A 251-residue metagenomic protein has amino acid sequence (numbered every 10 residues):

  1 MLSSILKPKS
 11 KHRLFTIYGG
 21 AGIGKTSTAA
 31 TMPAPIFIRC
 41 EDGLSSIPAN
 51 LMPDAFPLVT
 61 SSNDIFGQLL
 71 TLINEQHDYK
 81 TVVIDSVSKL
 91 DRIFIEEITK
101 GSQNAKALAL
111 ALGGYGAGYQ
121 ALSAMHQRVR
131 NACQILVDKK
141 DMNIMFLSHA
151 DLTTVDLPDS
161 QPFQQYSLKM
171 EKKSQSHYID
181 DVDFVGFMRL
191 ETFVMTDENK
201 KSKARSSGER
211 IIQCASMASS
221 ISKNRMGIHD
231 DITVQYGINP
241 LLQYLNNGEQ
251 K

Functional and structural regions predicted by a protein language model:
L2-E96: Conserved P-loop
T26-A29, I135, H177-Y178: Hydrophobic/aromatic ligand-binding patch that stacks against planar heteroaromatic rings of cofactors or nucleotides
P35-F37, I144, V185-F187: Short, well-ordered beta-strand core segments
E41-G43, A150, E191: Short, solvent-exposed coil/turn elements at secondary-structure transition points
M52, I98, V194-T196: Residues in and immediately flanking transmembrane alpha helices
I73-N74, L136-V137, I179: N-terminal cationic-hydrophobic initiation segments that often serve targeting/anchoring roles
K89-S174: P-loop NTPase motor core
T153-K251: Conserved GTP-binding G-domain of TRAFAC-class P-loop NTPases and closely related GTPase folds
